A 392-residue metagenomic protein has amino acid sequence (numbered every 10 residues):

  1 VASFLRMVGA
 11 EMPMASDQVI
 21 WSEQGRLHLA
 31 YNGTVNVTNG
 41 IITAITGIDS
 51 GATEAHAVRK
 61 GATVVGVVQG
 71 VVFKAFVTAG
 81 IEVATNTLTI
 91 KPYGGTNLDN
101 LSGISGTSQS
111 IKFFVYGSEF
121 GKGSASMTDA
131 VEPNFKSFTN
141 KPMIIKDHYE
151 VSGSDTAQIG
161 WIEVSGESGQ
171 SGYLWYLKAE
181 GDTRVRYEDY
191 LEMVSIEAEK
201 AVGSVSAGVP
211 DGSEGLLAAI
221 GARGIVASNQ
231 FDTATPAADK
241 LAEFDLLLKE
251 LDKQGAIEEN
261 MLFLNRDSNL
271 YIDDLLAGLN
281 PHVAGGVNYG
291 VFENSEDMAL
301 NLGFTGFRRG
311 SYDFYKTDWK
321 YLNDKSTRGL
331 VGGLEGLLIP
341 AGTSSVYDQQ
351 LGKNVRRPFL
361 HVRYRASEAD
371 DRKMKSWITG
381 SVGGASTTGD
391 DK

Functional and structural regions predicted by a protein language model:
V1-M298, F304-G306, D318-S326, G332-G333 (+1 more regions): Flexible, glycine/threonine- and acidic-rich loop/arm segments that mediate assembly and lattice contacts in viral
Y312: Acceptor-substrate binding/catalytic loop of class I
